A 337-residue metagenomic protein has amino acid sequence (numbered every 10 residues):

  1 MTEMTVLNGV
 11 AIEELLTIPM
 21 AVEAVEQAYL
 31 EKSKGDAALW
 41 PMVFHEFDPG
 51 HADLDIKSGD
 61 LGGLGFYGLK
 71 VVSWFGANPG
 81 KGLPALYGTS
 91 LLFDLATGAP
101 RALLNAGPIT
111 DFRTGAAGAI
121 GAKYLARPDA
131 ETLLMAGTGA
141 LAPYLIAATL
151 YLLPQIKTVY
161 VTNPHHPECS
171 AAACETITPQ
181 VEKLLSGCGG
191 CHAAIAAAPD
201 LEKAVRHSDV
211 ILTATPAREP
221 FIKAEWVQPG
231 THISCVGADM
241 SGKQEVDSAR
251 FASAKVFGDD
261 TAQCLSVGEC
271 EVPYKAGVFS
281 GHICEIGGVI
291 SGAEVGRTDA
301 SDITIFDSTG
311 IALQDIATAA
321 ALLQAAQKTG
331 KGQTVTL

Functional and structural regions predicted by a protein language model:
M1-D111, A117-A119, A126-D129, L313-I316 (+1 more regions): N-terminal ligand-binding/catalytic initiation module
G9-A11, G242-L337: Adenosine-phosphate binding glycine-rich loop
T17-A21, E26-G35, K123-R127, Y151-P154 (+5 more regions): Generic secondary-structure signature for well-ordered alpha-helical cores
A117-G118, A140-A148, T176, Q180 (+3 more regions): Active-site glycine-rich loop that binds ribose-phosphate moieties when present
G118, A126-L153, Y160-H165: Glycine-rich adenosine-cofactor-binding loop
L152-C188: NAD(P)-binding Rossmann-fold cofactor-contacting core
C191-A276: Rossmann-like adenosine-cofactor binding region
